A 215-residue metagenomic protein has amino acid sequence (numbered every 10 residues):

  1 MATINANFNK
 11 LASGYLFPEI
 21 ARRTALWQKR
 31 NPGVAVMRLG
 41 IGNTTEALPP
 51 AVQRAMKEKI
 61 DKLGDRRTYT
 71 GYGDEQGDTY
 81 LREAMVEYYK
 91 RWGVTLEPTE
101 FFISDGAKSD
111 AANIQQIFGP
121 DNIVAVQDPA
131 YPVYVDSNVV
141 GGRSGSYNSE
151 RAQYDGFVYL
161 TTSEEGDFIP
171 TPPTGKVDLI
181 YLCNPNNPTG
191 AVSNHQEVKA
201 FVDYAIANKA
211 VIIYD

Functional and structural regions predicted by a protein language model:
M1-T3, Y181: Short, basic/glycine-rich phosphate-binding loops at helix/coil junctions that contact nucleotide phosphates
T3-A6, K10-D105, N113: N-terminal small-domain helix-loop-helix segment of the aminotransferase-like
P32, N208-K209: Residues at helix C-cap/C′ positions in short coil/turn segments immediately following an alpha-helix
D65-N208: Conserved core of the PLP fold type I
I213: Generic enzyme active-site microenvironment
